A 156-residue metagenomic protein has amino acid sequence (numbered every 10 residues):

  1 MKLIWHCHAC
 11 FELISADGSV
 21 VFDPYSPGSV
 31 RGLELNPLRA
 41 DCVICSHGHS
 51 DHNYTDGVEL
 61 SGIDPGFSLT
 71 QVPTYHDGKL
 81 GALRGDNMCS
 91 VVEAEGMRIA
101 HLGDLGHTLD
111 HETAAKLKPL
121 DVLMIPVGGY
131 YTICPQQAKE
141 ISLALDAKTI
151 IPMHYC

Functional and structural regions predicted by a protein language model:
M1-C42, H49-D51, G57-K118, V122 (+1 more regions): Core dinuclear metal-dependent hydrolase active-site scaffold
I4, L83-R84, T149-C156: Binuclear metal-ion centers of metallo-dependent hydrolases, dominated by the metallo-beta-lactamase
A40, V122, G129, A138-Y155: Proline-aspartate-enriched helix->loop->beta-strand connector
